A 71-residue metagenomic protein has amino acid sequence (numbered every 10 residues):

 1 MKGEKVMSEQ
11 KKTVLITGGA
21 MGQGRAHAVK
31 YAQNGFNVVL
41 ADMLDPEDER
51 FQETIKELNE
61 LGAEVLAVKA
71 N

Functional and structural regions predicted by a protein language model:
K2-E4, S8-N71: Short-chain dehydrogenase/reductase
